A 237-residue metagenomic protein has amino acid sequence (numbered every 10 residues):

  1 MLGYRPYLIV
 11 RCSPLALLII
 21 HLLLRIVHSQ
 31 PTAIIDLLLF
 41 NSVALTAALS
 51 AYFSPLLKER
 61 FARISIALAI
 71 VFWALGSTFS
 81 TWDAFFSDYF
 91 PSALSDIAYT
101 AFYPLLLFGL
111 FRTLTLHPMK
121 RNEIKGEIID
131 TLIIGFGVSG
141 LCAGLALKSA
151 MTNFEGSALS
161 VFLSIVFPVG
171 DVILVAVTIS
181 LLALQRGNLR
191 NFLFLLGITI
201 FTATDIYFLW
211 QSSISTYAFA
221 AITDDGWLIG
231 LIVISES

Functional and structural regions predicted by a protein language model:
M1-S237: Polytopic alpha-helical membrane-helix bundles and their juxtamembrane interface segments in multi-pass membrane
